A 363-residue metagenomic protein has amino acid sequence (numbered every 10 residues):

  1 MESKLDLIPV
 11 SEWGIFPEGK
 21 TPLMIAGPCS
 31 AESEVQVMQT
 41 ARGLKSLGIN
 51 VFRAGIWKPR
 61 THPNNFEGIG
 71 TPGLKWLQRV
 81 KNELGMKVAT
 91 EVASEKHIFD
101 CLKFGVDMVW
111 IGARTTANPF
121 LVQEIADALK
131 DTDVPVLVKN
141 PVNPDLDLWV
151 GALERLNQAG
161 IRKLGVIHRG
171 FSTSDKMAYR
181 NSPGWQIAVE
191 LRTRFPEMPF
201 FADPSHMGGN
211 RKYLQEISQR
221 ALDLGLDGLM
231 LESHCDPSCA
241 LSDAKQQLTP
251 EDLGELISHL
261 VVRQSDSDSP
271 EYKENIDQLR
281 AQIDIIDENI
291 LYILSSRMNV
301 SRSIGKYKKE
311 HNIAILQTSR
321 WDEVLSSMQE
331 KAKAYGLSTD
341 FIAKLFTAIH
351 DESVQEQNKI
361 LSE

Functional and structural regions predicted by a protein language model:
M1-I25, R79, D268: N-terminal amphipathic alpha-helix/helix-capping segment at the start of soluble metabolic enzymes
K4-L7, W13, E34, T61-L77 (+5 more regions): Active-site-adjacent beta->alpha loops and helix N-cap segments on the catalytic face of soluble alpha/beta enzymes
P17, L121-D252, H259, Q264-E271: Catalytic alpha/beta core domains of metabolic enzymes, predominantly
P22-P28, N50-A54, V88-T90, V109-I111 (+4 more regions): Hydrophobic faces of well-ordered beta-strands that scaffold small-molecule active sites in alpha/beta enzyme cores
P22-Q39, P63-E67, M86-V92, G112-A113 (+4 more regions): Active-site mouth loops of central-metabolism enzymes
A26, E32, A41, K45 (+3 more regions): Long, contiguous binding/interaction regions
R53-P72, C235-A244, I304-I313: Glycine-rich, proline-tolerant flexible connector loops at the mouths of alpha/beta enzymes
E255, S265-E363: Domain-level signature for soluble enzymes in the chorismate/prephenate branch of the shikimate pathway
